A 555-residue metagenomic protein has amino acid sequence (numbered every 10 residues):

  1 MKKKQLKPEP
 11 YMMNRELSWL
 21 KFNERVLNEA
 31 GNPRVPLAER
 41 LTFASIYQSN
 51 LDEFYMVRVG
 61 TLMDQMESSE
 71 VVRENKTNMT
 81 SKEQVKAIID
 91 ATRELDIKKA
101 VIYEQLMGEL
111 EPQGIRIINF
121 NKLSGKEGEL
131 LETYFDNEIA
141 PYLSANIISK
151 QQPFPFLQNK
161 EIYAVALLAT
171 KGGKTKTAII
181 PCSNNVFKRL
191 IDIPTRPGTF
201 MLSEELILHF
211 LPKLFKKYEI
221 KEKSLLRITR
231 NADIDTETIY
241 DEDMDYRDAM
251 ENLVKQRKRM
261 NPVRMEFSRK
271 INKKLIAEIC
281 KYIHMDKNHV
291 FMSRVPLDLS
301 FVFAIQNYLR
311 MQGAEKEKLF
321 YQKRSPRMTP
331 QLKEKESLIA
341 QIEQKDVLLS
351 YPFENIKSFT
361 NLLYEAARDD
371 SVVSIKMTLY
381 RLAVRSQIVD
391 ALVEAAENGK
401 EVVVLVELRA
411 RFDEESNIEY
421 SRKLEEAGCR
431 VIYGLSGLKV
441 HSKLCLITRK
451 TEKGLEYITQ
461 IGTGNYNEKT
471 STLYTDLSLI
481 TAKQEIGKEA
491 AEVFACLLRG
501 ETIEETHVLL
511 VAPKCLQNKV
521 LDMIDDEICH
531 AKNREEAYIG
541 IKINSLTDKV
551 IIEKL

Functional and structural regions predicted by a protein language model:
M1-I539, D548, K554: N-terminal localization/anchoring segments of enzymes in phospholipid and broader phosphate metabolism
I543: Short, small/polar-rich loop/turn modules that mediate ligand/substrate recognition or access, typified
